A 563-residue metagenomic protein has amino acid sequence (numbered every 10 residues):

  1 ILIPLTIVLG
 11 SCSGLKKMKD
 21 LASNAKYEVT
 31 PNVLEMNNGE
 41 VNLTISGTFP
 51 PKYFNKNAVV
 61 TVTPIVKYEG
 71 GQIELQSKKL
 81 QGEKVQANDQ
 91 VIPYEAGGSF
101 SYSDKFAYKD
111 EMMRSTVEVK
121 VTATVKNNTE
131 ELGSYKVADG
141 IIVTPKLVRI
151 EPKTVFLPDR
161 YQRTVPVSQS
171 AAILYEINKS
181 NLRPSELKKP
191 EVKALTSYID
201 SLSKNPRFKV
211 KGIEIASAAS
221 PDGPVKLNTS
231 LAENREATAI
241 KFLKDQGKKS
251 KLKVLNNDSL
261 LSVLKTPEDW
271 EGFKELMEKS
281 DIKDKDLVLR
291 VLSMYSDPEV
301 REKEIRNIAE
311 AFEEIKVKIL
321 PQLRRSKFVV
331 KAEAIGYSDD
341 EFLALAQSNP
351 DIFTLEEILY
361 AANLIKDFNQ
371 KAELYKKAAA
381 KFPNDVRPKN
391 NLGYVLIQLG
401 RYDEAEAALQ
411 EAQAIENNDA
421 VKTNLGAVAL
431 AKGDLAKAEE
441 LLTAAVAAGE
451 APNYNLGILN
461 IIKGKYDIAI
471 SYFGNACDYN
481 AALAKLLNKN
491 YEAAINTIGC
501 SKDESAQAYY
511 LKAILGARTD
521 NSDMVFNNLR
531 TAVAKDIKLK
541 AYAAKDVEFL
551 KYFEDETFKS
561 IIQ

Functional and structural regions predicted by a protein language model:
I1-G212, A216-Y509, G516, N521-T531 (+4 more regions): N-terminal targeting segments with Sec-dependent signals, encompassing both cleavable signal peptides and non-cleavable
